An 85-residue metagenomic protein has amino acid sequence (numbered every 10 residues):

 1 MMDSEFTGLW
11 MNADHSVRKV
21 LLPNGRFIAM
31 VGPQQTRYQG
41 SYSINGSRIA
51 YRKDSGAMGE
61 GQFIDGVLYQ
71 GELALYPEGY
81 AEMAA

Functional and structural regions predicted by a protein language model:
M1-A85: Lipid interaction determinants
